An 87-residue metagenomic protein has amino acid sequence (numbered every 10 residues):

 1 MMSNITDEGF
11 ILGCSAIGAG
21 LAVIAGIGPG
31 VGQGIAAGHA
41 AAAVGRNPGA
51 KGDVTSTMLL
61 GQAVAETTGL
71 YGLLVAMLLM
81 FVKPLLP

Functional and structural regions predicted by a protein language model:
M1-P87: Hydrophobic, small-residue-rich transmembrane alpha-helices and their short perimembrane loops in multi-pass membrane
